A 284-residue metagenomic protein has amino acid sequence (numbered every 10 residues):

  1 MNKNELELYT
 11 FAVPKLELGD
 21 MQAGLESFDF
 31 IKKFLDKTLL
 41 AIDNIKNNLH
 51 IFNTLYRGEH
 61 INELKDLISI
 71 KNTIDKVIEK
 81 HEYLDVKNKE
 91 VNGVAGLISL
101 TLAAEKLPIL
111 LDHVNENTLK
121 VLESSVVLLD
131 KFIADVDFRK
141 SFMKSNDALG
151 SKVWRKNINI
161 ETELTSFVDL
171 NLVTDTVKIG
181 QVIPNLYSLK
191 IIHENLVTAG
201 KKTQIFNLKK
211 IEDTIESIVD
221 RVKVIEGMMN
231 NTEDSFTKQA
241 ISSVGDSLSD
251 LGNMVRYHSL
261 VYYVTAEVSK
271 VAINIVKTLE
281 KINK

Functional and structural regions predicted by a protein language model:
M1-L102, K106-I109, V114, T118: Leu/Val/Ala/Ile-rich N-terminal alpha-helices, chiefly Sec-type signal peptides and the beginnings
K65-K284: Long, low-complexity or tandemly repetitive, helically biased scaffold regions used for multimeric assembly/adhesion
